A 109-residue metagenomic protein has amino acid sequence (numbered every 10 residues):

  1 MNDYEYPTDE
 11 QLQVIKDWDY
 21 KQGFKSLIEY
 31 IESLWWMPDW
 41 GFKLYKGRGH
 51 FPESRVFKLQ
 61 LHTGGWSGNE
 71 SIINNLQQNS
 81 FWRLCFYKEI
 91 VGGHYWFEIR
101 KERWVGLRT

Functional and structural regions predicted by a protein language model:
M1-T109: Acidic interaction surfaces
